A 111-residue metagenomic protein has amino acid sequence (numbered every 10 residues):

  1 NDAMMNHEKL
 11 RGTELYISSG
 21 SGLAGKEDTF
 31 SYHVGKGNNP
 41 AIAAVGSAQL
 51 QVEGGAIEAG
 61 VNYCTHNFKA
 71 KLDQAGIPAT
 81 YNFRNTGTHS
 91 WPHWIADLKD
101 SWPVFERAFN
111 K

Functional and structural regions predicted by a protein language model:
N1-K111: Non-catalytic cap/lid and distal C-terminal segments of serine-dependent acyl enzymes
